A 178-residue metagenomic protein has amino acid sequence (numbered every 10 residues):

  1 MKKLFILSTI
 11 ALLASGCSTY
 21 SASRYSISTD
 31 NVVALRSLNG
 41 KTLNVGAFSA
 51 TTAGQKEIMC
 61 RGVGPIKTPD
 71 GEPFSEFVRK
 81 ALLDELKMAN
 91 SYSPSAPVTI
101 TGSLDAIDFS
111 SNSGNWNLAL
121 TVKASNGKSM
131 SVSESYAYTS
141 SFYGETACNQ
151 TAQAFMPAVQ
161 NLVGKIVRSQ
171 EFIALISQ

Functional and structural regions predicted by a protein language model:
M1-C17: Sec-dependent bacterial lipoprotein signal peptides
I6, S49, L104-D108: Generic secondary-structure microfeatures
C17-E76, E171-Q178: A structural "domain/chain start" motif
S18-D30, D84, M88-S133, A137-N149: Surface-exposed short loop/turn segments
I58-G71, K128-R168, F172-L175: Short secondary-structure boundary motifs at beta->alpha junctions and helix caps
A89-P94, R168-Q178: Surface-exposed helix-capping loop/turn segments at secondary-structure junctions
